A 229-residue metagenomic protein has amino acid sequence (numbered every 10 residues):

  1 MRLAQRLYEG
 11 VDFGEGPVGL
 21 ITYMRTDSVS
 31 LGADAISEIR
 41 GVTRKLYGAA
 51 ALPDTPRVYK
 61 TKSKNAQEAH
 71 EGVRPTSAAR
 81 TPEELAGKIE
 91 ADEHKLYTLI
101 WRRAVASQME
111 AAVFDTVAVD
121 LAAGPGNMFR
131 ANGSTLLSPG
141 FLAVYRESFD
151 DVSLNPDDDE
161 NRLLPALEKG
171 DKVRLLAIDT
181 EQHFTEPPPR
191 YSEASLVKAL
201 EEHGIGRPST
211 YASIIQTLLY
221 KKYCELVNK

Functional and structural regions predicted by a protein language model:
M1-K229: Core catalytic DNA strand-manipulation module of type IA topoisomerases
